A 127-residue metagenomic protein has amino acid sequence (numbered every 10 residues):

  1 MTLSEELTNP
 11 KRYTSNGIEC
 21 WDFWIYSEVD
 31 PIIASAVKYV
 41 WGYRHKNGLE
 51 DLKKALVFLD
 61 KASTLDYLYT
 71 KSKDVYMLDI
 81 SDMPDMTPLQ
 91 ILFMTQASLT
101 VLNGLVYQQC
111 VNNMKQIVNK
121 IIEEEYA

Functional and structural regions predicted by a protein language model:
M1-A127: Intrinsically disordered, low-complexity regulatory regions that flank transcription factor DNA-binding cores
